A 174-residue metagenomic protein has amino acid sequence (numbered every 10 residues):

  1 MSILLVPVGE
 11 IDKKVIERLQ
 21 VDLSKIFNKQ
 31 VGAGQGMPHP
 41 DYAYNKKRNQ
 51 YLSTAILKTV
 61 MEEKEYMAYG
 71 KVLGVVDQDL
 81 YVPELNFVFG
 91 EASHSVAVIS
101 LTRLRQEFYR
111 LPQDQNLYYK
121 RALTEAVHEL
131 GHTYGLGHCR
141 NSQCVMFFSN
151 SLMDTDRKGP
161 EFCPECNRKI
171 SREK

Functional and structural regions predicted by a protein language model:
M1-I11: Fold-level signature of zinc-dependent metallopeptidase catalytic domains
S2, Y109-R110, P160: Generic signal for short, ordered secondary-structure residues within or immediately flanking folded domains
L4, V72-G74, A97-V98, C144-V145 (+1 more regions): Generic structural signal for residues positioned in beta-strands
G9-A126, G137: Metzincin-family zinc-dependent endopeptidase catalytic domain
Q113-K174: The catalytic-center signature of Zn2+-dependent metalloproteases
